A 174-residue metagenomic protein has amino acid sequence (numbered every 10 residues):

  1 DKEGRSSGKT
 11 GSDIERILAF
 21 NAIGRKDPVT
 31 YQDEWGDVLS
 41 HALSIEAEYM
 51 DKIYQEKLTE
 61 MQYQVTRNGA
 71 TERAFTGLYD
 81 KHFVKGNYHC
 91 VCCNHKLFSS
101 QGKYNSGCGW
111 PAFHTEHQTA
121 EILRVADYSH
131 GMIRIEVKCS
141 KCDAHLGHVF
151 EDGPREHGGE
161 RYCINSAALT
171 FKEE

Functional and structural regions predicted by a protein language model:
D1-K52: Nucleotide-activated chemistry modules centered on ATP-dependent adenylation/adenylyltransferase
M50-E174: A short Gly-Trp-Pro
